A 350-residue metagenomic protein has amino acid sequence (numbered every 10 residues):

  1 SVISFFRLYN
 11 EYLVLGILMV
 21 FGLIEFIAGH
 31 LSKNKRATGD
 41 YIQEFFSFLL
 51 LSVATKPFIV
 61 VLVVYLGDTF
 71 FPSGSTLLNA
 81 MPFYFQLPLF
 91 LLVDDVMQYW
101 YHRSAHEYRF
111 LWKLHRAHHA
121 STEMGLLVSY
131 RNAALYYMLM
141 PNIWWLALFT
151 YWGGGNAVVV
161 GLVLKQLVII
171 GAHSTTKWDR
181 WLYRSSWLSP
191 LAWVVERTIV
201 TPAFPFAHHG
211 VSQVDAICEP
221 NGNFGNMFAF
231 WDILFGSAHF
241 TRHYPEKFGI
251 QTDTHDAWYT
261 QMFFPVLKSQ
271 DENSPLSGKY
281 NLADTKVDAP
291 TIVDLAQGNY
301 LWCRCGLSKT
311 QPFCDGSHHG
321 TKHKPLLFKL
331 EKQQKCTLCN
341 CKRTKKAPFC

Functional and structural regions predicted by a protein language model:
V2-G16: Hydrophobic transmembrane alpha-helical segments in integral membrane proteins
L18-H30, W100-F110: Membrane-water interface of transmembrane alpha-helices
I24-I42: Membrane-interface helix-loop junction between the first two transmembrane segments
L49-F58, T76-Y244: Membrane-embedded catalytic scaffold of the fatty acid hydroxylase/desaturase
G67-L78: Membrane-interface helix termini and inter-helical loops of multi-pass transporters
A157, T241-P275: A membrane-cytosol interface segment of integral membrane proteins
P275-P312, S317-T321, P325-T337: N-terminal pre-ligand scaffold of iron-sulfur
L330-C350: Short Fe-S-cluster ligation motifs
